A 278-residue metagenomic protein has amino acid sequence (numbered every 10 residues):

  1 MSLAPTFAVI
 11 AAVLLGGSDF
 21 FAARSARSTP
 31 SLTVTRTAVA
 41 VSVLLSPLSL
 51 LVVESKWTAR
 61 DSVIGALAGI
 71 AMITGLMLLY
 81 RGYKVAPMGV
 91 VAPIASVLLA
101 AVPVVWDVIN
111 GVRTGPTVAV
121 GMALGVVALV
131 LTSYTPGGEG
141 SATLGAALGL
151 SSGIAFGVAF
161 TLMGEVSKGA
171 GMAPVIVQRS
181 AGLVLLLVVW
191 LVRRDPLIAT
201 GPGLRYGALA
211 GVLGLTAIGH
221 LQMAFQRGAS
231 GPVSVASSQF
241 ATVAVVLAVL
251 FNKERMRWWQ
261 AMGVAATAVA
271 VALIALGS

Functional and structural regions predicted by a protein language model:
M1-L15, E54-M72, G111-V127, L150 (+2 more regions): Structural signature of hydrophobic alpha-helical transmembrane segments
M1-V13, G17, F21-L67, L76-A86 (+5 more regions): Membrane-interface interhelical linkers
F7, L14, F21, V41 (+12 more regions): Hydrophobic residues within membrane-embedded alpha-helical segments of Major Facilitator Superfamily
T33-T37, V90-I94, P116-A119, A173-V177 (+2 more regions): Signature of the 12-TM Major Facilitator Superfamily
A40-S46, I94-V108, A181-L185, A217-H220 (+2 more regions): Alpha-helical transmembrane segments of compact multi-pass small-molecule transporters, enriched in specific families
L79-T117: Membrane-interface helix-loop-helix junctions at boundaries between adjacent transmembrane segments
A101-V105, T114-Y134, W259-S278: Hydrophobic transmembrane alpha-helices of multi-pass small-molecule transport proteins
T143-A173: Selected transmembrane alpha-helices and immediately adjacent juxtamembrane segments of polytopic inner-membrane
